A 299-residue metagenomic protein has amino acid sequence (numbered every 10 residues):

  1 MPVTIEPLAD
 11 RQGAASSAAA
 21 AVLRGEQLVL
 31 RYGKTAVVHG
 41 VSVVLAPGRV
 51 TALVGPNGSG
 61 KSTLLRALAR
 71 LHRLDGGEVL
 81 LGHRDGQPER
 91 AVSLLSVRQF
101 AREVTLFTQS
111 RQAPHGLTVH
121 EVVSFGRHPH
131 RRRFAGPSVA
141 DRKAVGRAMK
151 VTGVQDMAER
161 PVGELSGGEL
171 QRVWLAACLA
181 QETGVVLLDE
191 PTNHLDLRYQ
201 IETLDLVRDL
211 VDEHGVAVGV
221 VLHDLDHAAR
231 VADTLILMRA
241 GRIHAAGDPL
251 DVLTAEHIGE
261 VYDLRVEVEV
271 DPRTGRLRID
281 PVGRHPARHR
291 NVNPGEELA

Functional and structural regions predicted by a protein language model:
L23, V37-G40: Conserved structural motif at the start of ABC-family nucleotide-binding domains
V54-P56: The feature captures the beta-strand-to-loop junction immediately N-terminal to the Walker
A69: Helix-to-loop junction immediately C-terminal to a conserved catalytic motif
E78-Q99: ABC ATPase NBD Q-loop/coupling interface
G136, P161-L165, E169: Conserved ABC ATPase signature
V186-E190: Catalytic Walker B motif of ABC-type/P-loop ATPase nucleotide-binding domains
V261-A299: ABC ATPase nucleotide-binding domains
